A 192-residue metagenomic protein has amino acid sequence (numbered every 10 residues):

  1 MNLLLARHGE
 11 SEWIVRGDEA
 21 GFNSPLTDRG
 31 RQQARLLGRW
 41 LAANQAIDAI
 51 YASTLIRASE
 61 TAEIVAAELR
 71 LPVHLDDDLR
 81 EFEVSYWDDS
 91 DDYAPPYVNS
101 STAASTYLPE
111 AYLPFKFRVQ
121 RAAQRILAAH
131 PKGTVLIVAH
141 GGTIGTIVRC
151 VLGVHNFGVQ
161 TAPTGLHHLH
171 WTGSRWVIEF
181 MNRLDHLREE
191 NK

Functional and structural regions predicted by a protein language model:
L3, P131-G141: Generic beta-sheet signal
L3-V73: Active-site-proximal alpha-helix that buttresses catalytic centers in soluble enzyme cores
S11, T143-I144: Short active-site segment of divalent metal-dependent hydrolases/proteases that encodes the spacing between
P25, A67-R121, V177-M181, N191-K192: Phosphate-handling substructures
A43-A46, I126-G133: Glycine-rich phosphate-binding loop signature in dinucleotide/nucleotide-binding domains
A52-S53, F117, V138-A139: Short beta-strand scaffold positions
I64, T146, C150: Active-site signature of alpha/beta-hydrolase-fold catalytic machinery across serine- and Asp/Cys-nucleophile hydrolases
H155-V177: Domain-level recognition of soluble alpha/beta enzyme cores, biased toward histidine phosphatases/phosphomutases
